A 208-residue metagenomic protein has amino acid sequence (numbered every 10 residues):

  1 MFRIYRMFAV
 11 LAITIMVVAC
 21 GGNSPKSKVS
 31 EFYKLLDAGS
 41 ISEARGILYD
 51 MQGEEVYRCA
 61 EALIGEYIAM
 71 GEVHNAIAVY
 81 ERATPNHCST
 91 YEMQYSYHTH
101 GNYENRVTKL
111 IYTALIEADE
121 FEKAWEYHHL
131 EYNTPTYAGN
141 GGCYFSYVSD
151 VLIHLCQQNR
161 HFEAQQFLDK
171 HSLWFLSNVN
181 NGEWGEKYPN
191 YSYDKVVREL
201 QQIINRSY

Functional and structural regions predicted by a protein language model:
M16-A19: C-terminal motif of bacterial Sec signal peptides marking the signal peptidase cleavage site
G21-N23: Bacterial signal peptide processing site
E31, L63, I111, V148-V151: Structural register within alpha-helical repeat arrays
E43-M51, V73-C88, F121-T134, R160-W174: Alpha-helical repeat scaffolds
L48-A60, P85-G101, T134-G141, S177-G185: Flexible helix-coil transition and linker loops at the boundaries of alpha-helical arrays
E163-Y208: Terminal, low-structured helical/coil segments at or just beyond the last alpha-helical repeat
